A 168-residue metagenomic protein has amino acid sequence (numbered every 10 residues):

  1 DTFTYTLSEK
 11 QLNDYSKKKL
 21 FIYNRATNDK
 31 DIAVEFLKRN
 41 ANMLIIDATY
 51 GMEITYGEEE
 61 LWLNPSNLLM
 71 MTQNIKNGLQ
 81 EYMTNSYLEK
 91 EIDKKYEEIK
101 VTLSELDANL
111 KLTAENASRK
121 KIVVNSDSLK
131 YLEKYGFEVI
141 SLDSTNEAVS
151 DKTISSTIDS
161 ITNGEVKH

Functional and structural regions predicted by a protein language model:
D1-H168: Extracytoplasmic metal-acquisition and chelation regions
